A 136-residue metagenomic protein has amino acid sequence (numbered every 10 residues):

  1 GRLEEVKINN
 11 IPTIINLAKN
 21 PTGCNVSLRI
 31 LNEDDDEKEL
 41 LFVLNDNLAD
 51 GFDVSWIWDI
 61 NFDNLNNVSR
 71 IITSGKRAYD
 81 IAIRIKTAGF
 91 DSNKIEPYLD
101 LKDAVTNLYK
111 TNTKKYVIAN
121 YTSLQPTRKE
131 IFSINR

Functional and structural regions predicted by a protein language model:
E4-R136: ATP-dependent carboxylate-amine ligase
